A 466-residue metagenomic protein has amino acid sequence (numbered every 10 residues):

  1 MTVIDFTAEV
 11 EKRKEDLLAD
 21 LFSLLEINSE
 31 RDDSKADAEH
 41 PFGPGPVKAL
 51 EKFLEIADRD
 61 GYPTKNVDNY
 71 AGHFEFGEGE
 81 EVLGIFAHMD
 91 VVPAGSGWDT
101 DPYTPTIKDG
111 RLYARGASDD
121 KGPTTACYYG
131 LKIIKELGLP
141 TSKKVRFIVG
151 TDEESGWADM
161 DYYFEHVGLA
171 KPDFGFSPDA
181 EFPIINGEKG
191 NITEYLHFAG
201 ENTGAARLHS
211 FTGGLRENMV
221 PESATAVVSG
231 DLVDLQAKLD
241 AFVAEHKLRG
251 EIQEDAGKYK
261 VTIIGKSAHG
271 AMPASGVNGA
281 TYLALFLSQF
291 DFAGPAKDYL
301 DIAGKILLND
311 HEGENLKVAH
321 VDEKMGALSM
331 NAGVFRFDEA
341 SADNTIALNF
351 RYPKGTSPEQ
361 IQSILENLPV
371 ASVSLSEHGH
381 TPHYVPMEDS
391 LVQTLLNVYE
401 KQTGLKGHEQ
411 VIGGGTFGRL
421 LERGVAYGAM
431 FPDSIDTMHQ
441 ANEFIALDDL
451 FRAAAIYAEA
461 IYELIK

Functional and structural regions predicted by a protein language model:
T2-R115, E136-T141, I263: Acidic/His- and Gly-rich active-site-bordering loop/insert found across diverse amide/peptide-bond hydrolases
L54, T125-K132, D161-F164, H197 (+6 more regions): Predominant activation on well-ordered alpha-helical scaffold segments within soluble catalytic domains
P63-V67, E251-D255, A332, L375 (+1 more regions): Short beta-strand
G72-F74, A226, G257-I264, I346-L348 (+1 more regions): A generic structural motif
V82-V149, S155-G156, D173, A441 (+2 more regions): Active-site metal-coordination/substrate-binding segment of hydrolases, especially metallo-dependent peptidases
D120-E201, D240, D310-K324: Acidic/histidine-rich catalytic neighborhood of metal-dependent amide-processing enzymes
N186-T212, E217-K266, G270-M330, S357-S372: Acidic-enriched catalytic cores of C-N bond-cleaving enzymes acting on peptides and small amides
A271-A342, R351-E366, S372-K466: An extended, acidic, His-containing surface patch that forms the Zn2+-binding/catalytic region of metallohydrolases
